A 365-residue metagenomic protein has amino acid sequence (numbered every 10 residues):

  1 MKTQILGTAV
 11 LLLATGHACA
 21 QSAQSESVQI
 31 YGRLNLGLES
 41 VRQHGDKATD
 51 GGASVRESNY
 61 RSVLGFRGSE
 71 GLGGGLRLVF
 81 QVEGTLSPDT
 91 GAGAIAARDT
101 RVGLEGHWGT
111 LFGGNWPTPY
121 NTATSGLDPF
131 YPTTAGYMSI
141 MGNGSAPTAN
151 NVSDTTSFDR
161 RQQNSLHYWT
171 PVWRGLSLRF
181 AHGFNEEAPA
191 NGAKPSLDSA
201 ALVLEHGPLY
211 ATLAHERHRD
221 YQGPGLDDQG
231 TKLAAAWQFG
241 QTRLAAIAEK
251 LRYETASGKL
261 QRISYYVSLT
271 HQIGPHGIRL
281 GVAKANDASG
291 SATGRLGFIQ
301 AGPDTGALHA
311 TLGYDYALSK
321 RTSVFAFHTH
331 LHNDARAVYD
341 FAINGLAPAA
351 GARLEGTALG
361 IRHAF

Functional and structural regions predicted by a protein language model:
T3-I5, G16-S25, L64-L72, G106-T110 (+7 more regions): Outer-membrane beta-barrel proteins
S22-S40, G52-N185, K194-S196, V203-G207: Outer membrane beta-barrel
S25, V55-R61, G93-A97, D159-R161 (+6 more regions): Transmembrane beta-barrel outer-membrane domains
V28-L36, G74, L78-V82, L111 (+9 more regions): Transmembrane beta-strands of outer-membrane beta-barrel proteins
G37-V41, T85-D89, T118-Y120, N185-E187 (+4 more regions): Structural signature of outer-membrane beta-barrel domains
A48-A53, S153, Y253-A256, G290-A301 (+1 more regions): Extracellular loop and loop/strand-boundary signature of outer-membrane beta-barrel proteins
D198-A317, H328: Detector for outer-membrane/organellar transmembrane beta-barrel domains, recognizing the amphipathic beta-strand
A349-F365: Outer-membrane beta-barrel "beta-signal"
